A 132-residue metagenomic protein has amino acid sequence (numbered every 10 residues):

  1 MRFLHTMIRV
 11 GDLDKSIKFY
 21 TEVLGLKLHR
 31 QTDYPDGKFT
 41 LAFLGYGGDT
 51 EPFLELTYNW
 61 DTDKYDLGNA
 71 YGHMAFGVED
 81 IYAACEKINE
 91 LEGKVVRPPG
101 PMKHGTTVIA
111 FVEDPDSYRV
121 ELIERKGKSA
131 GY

Functional and structural regions predicted by a protein language model:
R2, H29-T32, F76, Y82-Y132: Vicinal oxygen chelate
F3-H5, N69-M74: Eukaryotic phosphotyrosine signaling hubs
M7-E51: Core segments of cupin and vicinal oxygen chelate
P35-G37, T62-D63, K126-S129: Flexible, glycine-rich phosphate/dinucleotide-binding loops and adjacent beta-alpha linkers at cofactor/substrate
K38, A70, T106: Exposed loop/turn and edge beta-strand positions of beta-sandwich/beta-sheet ligand-binding modules
G47-E51, T62-D63, I81-Y82: Short, charged/polar surface micro-motifs in flexible loops or helix N-caps
D49-P52, S117-R119: Short, charged/polar, Gly/Pro-enriched secondary-structure boundary elements
